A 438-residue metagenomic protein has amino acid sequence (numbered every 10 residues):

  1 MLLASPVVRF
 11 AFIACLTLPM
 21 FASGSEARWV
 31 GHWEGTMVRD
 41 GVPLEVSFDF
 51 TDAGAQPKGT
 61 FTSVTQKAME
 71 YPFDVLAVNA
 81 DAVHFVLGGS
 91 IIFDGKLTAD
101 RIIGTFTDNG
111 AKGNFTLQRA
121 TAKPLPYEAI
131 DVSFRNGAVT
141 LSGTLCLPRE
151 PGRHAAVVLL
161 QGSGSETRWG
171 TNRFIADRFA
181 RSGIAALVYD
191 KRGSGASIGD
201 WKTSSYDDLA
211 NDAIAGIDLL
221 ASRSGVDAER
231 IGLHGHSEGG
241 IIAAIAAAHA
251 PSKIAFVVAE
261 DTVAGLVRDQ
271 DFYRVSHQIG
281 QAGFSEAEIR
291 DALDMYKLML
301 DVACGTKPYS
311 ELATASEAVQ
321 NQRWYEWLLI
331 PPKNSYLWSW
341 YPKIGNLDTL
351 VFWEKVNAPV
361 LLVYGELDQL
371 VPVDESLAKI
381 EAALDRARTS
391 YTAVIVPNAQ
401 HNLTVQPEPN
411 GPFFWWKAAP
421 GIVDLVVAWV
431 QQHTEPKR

Functional and structural regions predicted by a protein language model:
A27-L97, T105-A111, L141-T144, A156 (+1 more regions): Central antiparallel beta-sheet cores of small beta-barrel/beta-sandwich binding domains
Q118-P151: N-terminal cap/lid segment of alpha/beta-hydrolase-fold proteins
R153-G162: Short beta-strand element of the alpha/beta-hydrolase
G164-A176, K191: The serine-hydrolase catalytic nucleophile loop
F179-A196: Conserved alpha/beta-hydrolase
S204-S224: Alpha/beta-hydrolase active-site loop
F256-K355: Accessory cap/linker subdomain of secreted extracellular hydrolases
V356, L362-Y364, D368: Short beta-strand/loop motif that positions the catalytic acidic residue of the alpha/beta-hydrolase fold
